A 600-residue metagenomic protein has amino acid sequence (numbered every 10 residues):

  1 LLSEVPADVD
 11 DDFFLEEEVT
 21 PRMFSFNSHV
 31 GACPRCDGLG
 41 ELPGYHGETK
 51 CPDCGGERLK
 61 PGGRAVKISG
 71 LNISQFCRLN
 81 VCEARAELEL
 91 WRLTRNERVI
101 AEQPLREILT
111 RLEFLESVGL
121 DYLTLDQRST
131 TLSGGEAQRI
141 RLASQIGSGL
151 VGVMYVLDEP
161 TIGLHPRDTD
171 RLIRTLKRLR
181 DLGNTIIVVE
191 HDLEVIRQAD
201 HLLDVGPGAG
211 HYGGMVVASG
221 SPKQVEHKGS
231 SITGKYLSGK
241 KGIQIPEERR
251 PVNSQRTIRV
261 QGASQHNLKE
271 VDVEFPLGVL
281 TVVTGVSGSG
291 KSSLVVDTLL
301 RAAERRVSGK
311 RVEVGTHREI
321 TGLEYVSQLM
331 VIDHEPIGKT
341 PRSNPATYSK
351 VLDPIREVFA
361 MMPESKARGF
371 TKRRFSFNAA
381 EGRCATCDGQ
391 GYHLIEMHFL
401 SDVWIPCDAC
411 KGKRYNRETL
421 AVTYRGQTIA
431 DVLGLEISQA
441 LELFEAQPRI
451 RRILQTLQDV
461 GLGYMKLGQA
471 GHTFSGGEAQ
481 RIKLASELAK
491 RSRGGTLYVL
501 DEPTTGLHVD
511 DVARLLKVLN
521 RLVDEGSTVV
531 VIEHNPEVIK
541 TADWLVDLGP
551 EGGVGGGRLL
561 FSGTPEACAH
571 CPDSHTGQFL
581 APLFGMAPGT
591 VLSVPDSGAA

Functional and structural regions predicted by a protein language model:
L1-A600: Conserved phosphate-binding elements of NTP-dependent enzyme cores
